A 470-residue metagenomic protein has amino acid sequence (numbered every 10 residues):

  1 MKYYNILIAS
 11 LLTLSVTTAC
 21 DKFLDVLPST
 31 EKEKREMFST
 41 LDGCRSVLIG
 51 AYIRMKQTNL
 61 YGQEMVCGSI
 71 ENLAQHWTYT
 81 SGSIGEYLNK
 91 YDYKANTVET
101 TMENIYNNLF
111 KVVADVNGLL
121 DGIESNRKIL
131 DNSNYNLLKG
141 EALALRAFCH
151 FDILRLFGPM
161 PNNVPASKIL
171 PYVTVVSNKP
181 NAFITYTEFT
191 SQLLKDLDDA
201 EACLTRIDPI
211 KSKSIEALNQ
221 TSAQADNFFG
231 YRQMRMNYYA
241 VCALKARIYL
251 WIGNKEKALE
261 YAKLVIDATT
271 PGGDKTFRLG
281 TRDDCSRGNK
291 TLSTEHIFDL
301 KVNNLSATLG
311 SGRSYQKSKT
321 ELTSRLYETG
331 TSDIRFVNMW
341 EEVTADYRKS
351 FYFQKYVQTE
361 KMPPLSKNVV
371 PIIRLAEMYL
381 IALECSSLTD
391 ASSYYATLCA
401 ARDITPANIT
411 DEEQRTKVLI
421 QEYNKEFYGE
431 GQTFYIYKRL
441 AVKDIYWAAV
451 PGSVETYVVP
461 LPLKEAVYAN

Functional and structural regions predicted by a protein language model:
M1-T30: Bacterial Sec-dependent N-terminal signal peptides
C20-S69, V302, I445-N470: Membrane-proximal, proline-rich intrinsically disordered regions
S46, F229-M236, L250-P371, L375 (+5 more regions): Hydrophobic-face positions in mid-chain alpha helices that act as interaction patches
G85-F157, P180-T187, A202-L204, L365-V370 (+2 more regions): Conserved, well-structured interaction surfaces
